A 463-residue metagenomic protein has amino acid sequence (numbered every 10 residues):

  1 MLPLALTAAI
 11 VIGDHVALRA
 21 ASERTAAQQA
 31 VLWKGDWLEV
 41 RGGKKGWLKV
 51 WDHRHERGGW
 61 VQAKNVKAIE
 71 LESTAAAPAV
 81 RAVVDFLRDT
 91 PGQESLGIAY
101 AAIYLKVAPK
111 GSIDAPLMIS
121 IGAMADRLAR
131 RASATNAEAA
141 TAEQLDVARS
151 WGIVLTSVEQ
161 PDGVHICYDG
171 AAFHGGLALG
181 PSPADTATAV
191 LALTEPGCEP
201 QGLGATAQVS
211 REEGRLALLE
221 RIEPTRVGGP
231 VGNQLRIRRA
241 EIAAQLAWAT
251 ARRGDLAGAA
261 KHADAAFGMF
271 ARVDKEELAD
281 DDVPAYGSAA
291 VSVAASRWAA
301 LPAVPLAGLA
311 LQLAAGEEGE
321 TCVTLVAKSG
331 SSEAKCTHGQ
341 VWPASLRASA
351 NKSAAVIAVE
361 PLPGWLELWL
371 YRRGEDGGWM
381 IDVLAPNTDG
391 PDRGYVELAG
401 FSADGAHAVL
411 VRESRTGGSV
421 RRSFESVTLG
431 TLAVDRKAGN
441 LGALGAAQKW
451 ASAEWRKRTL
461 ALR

Functional and structural regions predicted by a protein language model:
M1-I10, S22: Hydrophobic alpha-helical targeting segments used for export or membrane insertion
G13, A20-S22, A27, W37-E39 (+4 more regions): Boundary regions of SH3-family modules and the immediately adjacent low-complexity/disordered segments in eukaryotic
A27-Q28, E397: Short, conserved secondary-structure segments in the cores of folded domains
G46, H55-G59, G330, G377: Short acidic/polar mixed-charge low-complexity motifs
C167-G176, V190, G204-P224, R253-V273 (+1 more regions): Alpha-helical repeat scaffolds
D185-R239, E360-M380, A385-G390: Alpha-helical adaptor scaffolds
L235, A240-R463: Sequence signature of WD/YWTD-type beta-propeller architectures
